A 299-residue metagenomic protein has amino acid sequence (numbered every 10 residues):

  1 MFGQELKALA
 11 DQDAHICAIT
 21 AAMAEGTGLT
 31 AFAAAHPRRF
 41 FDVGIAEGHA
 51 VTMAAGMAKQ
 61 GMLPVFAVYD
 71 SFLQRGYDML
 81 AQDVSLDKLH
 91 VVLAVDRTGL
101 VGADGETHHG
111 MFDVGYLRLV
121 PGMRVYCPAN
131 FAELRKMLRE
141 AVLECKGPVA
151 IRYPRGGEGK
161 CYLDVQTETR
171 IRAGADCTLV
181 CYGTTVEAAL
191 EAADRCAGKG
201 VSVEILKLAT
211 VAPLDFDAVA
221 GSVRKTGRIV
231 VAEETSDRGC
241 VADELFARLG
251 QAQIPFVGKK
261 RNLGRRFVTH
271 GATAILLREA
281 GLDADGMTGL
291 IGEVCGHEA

Functional and structural regions predicted by a protein language model:
M1-A34, D42, G48-V51, L73 (+6 more regions): Thiamine diphosphate
K7, A33, P37-F40, M62-F66 (+1 more regions): Glycine- and acidic
M62-F72, V91: Glycine-rich phosphate/pyrophosphate-binding loops and their adjacent beta-strand/loop elements at enzyme active sites
E140: Conserved catalytic core of nucleotide polymerization and phosphodiester-bond processing enzymes
